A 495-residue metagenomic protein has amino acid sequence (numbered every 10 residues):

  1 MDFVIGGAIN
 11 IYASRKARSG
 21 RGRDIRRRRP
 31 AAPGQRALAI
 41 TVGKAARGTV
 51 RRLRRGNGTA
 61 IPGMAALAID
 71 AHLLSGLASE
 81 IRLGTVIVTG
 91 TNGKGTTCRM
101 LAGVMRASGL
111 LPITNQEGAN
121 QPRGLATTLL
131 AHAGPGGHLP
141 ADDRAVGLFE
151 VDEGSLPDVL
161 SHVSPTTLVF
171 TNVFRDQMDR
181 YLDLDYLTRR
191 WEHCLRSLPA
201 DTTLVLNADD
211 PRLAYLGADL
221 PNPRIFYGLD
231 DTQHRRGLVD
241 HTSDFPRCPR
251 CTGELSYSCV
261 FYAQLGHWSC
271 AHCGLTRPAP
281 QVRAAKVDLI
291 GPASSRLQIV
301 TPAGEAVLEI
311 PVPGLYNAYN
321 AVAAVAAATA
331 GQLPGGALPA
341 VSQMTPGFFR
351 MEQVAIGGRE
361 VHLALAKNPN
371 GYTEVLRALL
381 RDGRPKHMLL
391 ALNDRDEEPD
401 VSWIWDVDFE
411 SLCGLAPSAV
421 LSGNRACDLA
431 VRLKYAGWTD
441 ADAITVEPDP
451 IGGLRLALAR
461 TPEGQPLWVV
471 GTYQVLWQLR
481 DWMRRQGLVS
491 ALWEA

Functional and structural regions predicted by a protein language model:
M1-A60, F245, T252, Y262-R277 (+3 more regions): ATP-dependent carboxylate-amine ligase
D2-L229, Q233-V239, S243-R247: Phosphate-binding loop of NTP-binding sites
L83, D143, F174-R359: Acidic, Mg2+-coordinating active-site environments of NTP-dependent enzymes
T91, N115-E117, E150-D152, N172-V173 (+11 more regions): Fold-independent oxyanion-binding glycine-rich loops and adjacent beta-strand/coil segments at enzyme active sites
N92-T96, A318, V322, Q474: Residue-level detector of alpha-helix initiation sites
C98, G124, P157-V159, D179-R180 (+8 more regions): Short glycine-/acidic-enriched loop or helix-start segments at secondary-structure transitions that form or flank
L101, M105, L125-L129, A321-G331 (+2 more regions): Buried hydrophobic packing segments
